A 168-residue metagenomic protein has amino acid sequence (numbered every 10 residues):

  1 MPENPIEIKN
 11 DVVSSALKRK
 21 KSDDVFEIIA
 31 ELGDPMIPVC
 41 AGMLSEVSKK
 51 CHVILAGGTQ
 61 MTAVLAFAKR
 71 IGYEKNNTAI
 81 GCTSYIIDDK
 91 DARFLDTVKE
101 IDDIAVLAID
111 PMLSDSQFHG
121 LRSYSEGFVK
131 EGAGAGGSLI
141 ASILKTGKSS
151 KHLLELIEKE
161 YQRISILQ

Functional and structural regions predicted by a protein language model:
M1-Q168: N-terminal loops that bind phosphate or other acidic moieties and the adjacent beta-alpha structural core
